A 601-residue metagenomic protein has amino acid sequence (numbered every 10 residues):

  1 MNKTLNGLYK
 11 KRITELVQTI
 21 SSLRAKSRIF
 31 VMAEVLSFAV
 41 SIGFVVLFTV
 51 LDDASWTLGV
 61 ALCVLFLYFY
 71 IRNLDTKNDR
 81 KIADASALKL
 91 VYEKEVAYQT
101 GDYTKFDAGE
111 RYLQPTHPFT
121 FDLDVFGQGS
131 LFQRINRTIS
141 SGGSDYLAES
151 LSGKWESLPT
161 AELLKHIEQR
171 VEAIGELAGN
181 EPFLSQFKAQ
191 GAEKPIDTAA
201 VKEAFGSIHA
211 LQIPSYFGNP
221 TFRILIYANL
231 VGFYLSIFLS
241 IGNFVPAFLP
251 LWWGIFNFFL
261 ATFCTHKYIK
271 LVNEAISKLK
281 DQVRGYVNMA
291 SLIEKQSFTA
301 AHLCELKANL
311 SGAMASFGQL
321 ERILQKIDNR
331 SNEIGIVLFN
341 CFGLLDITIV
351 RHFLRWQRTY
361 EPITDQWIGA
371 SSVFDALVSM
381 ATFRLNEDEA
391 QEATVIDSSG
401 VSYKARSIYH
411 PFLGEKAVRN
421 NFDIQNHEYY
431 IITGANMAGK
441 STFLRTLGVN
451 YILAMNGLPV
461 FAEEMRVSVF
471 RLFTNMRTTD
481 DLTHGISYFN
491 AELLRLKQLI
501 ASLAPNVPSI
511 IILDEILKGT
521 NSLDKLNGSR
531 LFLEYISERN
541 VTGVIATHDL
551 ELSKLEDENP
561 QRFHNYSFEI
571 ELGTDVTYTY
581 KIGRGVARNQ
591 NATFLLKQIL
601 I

Functional and structural regions predicted by a protein language model:
M1-A435, F443-R471, L494-R495: Alpha-helical coupling/stalk and coiled-coil linker elements that connect catalytic or binding modules and transmit
V245, M380-F383, E387-I601: ATPase nucleotide-binding head domains, primarily ABC-like/P-loop NTPase cores
